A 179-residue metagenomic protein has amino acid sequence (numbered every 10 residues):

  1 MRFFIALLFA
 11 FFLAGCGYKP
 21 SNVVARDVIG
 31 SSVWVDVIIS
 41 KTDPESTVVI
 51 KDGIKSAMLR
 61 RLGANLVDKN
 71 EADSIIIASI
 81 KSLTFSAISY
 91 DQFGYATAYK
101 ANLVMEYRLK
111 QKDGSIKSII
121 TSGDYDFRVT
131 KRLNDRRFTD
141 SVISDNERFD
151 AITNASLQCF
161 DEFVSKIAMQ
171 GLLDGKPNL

Functional and structural regions predicted by a protein language model:
F4-L8, F12-S56, M169-L179: A structural "domain/chain start" motif
S32-W34, D73-S82: Glycine- and acidic-rich phosphate- and metal-coordinating loops
P44-D52, A96, K100, V142 (+1 more regions): Soluble non-cytosolic domains of exported or imported proteins
G63-D73: Short acidic low-complexity segments
I77-N146: Surface-exposed short loop/turn segments
Q111-D113, V129-L179: C-terminal/domain-edge helix-coil "capping" segments
